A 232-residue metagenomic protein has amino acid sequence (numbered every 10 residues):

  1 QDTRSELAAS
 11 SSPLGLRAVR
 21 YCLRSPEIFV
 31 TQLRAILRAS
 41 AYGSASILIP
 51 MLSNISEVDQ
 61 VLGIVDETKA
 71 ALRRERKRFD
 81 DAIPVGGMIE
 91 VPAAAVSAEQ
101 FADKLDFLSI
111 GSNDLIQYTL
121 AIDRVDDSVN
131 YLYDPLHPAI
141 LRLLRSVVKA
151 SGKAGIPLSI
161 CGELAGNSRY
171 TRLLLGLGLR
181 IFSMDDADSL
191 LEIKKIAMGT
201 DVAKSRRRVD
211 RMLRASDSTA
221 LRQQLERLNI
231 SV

Functional and structural regions predicted by a protein language model:
Q1-V232: Conserved alpha/beta-domain cores
